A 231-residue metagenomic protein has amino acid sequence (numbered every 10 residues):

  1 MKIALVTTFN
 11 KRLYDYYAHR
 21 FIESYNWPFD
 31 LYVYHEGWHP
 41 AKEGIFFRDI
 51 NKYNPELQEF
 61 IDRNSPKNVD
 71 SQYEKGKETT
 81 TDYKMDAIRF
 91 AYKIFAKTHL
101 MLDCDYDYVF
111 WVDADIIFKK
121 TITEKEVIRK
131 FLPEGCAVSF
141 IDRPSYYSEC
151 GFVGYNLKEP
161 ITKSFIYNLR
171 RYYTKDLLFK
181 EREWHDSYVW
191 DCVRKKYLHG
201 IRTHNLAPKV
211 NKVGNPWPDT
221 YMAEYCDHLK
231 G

Functional and structural regions predicted by a protein language model:
M1-T79, L102-Y106, L157-P160, Y225-G231: N-terminal anchoring/stem segment of glycosyltransferases
Y14-D15, A87-F90, E183: A conditional alpha-helix N-cap/helix-loop micro-motif detector
H19, A91-F95, W184-C192: A structural signal for well-ordered alpha-helical segments within the folded catalytic domains of diverse enzymes
D82: Short acidic-hydrophobic catalytic motif
M85, R89-S139: GT-A fold catalytic core of metal-dependent nucleotide-sugar glycosyltransferases, centered on the diacidic
A96, F152-G154, M222: Conserved hydrophobic/aromatic beta-strand scaffold that supports enzyme active sites
K119-S187: Conserved catalytic core of nucleotide-sugar-dependent glycosyltransferases
L157-G231: Catalytic core and acceptor-binding pocket of nucleotide-sugar-dependent glycosyltransferases
